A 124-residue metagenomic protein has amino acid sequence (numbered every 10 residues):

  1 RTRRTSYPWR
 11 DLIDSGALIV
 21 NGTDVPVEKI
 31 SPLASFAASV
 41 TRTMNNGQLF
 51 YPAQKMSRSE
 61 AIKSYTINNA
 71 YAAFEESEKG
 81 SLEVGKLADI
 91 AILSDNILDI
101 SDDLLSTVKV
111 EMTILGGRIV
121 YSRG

Functional and structural regions predicted by a protein language model:
R1-L98, D103, M112-G116: His/Asp/Glu-enriched, well-ordered alpha-helical/loop segment that forms or immediately abuts the divalent-metal
S106-T107: C-terminal accessory subdomain/extension
